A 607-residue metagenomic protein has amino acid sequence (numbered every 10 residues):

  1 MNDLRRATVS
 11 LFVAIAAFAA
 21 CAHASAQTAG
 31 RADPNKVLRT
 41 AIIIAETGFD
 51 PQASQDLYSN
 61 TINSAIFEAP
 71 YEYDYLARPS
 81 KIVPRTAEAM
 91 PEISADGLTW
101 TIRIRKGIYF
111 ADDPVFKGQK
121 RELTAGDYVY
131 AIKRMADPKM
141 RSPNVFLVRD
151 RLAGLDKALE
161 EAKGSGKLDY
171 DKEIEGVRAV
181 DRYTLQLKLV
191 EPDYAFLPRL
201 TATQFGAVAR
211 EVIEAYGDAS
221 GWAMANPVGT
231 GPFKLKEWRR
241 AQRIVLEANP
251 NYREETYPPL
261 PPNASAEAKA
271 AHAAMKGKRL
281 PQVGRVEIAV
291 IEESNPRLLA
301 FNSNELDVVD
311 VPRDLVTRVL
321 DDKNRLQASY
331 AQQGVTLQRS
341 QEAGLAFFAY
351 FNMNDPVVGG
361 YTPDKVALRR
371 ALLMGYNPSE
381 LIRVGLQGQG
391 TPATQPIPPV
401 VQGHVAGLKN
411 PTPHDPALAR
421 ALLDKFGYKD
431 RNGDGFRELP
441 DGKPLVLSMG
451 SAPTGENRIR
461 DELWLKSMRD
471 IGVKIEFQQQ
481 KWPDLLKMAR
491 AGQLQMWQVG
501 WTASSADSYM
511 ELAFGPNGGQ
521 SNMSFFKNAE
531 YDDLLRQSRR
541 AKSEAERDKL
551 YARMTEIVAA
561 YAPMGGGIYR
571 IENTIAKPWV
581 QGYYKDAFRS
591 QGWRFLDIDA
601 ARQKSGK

Functional and structural regions predicted by a protein language model:
M1-F12: Bacterial N-terminal signal peptides that target proteins for export
S10-A20: Bacterial N-terminal signal peptides
S25-R31, Y75-L76, P91, T99-T101 (+9 more regions): Extracytoplasmic/periplasmic ligand-capture domains
T28-I43: Short N-terminal segments immediately surrounding and downstream of signal-peptide cleavage
A41-A95, V228: N-terminal lobe/hinge region of extracytoplasmic solute-binding protein
E72-K81, A162-S165, Y216-P227: Short aromatic-glycine motifs in intrinsically disordered, low-complexity regions
L123, R141-G166, Y170-A207: Non-catalytic accessory/assembly modules
G567: Active-site-proximal polar cores
